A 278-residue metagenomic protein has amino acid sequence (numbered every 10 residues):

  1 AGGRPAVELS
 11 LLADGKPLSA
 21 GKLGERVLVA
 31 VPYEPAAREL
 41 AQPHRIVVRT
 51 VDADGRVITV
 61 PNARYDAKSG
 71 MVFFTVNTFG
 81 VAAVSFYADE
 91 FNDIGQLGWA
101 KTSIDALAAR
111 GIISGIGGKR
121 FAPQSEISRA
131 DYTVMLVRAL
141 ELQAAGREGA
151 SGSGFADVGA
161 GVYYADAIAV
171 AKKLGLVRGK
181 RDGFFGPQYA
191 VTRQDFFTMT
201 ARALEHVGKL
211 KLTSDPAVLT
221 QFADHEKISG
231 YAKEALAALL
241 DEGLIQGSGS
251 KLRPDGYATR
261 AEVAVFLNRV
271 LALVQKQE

Functional and structural regions predicted by a protein language model:
A1-V47, D52-D54: Proteolytic processing hotspots in large secreted/extracellular or virion-associated proteins and select intracellular
G3-P5, F73-V76: Low-complexity, intrinsically disordered regions enriched in charged/polar residues
L40-R45, V57-K68, T75-K101, A109 (+5 more regions): Feature responds to low-complexity, polar/acidic, surface-exposed segments characteristic of secreted/exported proteins
